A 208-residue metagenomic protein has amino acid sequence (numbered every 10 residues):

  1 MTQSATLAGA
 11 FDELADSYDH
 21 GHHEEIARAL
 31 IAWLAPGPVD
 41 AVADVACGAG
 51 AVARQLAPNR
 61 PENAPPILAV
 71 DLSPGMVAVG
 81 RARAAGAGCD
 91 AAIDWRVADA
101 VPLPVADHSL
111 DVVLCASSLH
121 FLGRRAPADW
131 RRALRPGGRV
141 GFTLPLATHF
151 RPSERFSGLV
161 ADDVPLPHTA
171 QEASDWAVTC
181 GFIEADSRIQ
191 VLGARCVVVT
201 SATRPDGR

Functional and structural regions predicted by a protein language model:
M1-P38, A51-Q55, T148-H149, E154-S157: Conserved class I S-adenosyl-L-methionine
A41-P102: Class I SAM-dependent methyltransferase SAM/SAH-binding core
V101-V113: A short acidic, Gly/Pro-enriched loop at the edge of an enzyme's catalytic core that lines a small-molecule cofactor
V112-R125: A short SAM/SAH-binding and catalytic strip from SAM-dependent methyltransferases
A126-R139: A short glycine-rich, Lys/Arg-flanked "PGG" loop and its adjoining helix->strand segment in the class I
G141-P167: Conserved class I S-adenosyl-L-methionine
P165-C180: Short alpha-helix
I189-R208: Core SAM-dependent methyltransferase catalytic element
